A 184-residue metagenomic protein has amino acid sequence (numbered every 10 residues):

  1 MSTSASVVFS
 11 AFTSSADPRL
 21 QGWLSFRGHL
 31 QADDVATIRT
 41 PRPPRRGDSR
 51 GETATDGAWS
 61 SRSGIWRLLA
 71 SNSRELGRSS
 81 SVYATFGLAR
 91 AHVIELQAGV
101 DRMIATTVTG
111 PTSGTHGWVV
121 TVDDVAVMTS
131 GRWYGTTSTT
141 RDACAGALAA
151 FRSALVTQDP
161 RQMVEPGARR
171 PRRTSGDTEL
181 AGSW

Functional and structural regions predicted by a protein language model:
M1-P43, L69-Q97: Negatively charged, low-complexity tracts enriched in Asp/Glu with abundant Ser/Thr
S2-S6, S10, A150-W184: Short, charged, intrinsically disordered terminal tails
A5-V8, R19, S49-G77, T109-V127: Short aromatic-glycine-(Arg/Gly/Cys) micro-motifs in beta-strand/loop hairpins
D33, G57, S79, G131 (+2 more regions): Alpha-helical membrane-protein topology signature
R74-T85, A126-T139: A short, exposed loop/beta-hairpin motif centered on an aromatic-Gly-Thr core
A84-D101, T136-A154: A short, charged, amphipathic alpha-helix used as a generic interaction element across diverse proteins
A91-H92, R102-G110, G117: Intrinsic, low-complexity N-terminal interaction/targeting segments
H116-Y134, G146, R169-W184: C-terminal functional regions that serve as terminal interaction/effector modules
